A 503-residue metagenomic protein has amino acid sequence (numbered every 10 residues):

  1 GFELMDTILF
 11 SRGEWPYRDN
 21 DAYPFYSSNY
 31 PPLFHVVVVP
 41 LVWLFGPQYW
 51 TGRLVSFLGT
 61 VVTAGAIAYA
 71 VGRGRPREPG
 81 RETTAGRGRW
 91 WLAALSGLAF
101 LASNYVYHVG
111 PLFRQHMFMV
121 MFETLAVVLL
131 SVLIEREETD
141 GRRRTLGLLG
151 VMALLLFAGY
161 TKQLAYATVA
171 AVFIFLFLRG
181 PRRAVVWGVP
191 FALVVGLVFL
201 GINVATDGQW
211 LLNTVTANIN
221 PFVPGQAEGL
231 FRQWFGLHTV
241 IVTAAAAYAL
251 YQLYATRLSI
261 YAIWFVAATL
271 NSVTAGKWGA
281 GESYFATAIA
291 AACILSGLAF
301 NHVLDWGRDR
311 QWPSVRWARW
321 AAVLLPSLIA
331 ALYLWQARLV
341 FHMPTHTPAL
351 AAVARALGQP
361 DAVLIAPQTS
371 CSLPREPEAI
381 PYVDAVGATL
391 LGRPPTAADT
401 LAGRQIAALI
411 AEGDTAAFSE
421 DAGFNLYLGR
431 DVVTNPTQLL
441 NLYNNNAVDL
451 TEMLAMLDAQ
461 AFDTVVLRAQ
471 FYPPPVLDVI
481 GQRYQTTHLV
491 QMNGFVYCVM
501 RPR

Functional and structural regions predicted by a protein language model:
F2-Y26, L33: Extracytosolic helix-loop segments that constitute the early lumenal/periplasmic catalytic or substrate-binding loops
P32, V36, L44-G65, F113: Loop-to-helix entry region of an early transmembrane alpha helix in multi-pass inner-membrane enzymes
L54-T83, L125: Transmembrane-helix motifs of polytopic, lipid-linked glycan transferases
S96-G97, L129, T145-Q163, V169-L176 (+2 more regions): Membrane-interface alpha helices of multi-pass inner-membrane proteins
A102, F118-E138, L146-L155, A291-L298: Specific aromatic-rich, kink-prone transmembrane helix
L112, L164, P326-R503: Extracytoplasmic
A167-L193, P221, Y248-R257, I294 (+1 more regions): Perimembrane helix-loop-helix junctions
G236-L258, A262, A268-T269, A299-H302: Hydrophobic, aromatic-rich transmembrane alpha-helices and their immediate juxtamembrane boundary segments
